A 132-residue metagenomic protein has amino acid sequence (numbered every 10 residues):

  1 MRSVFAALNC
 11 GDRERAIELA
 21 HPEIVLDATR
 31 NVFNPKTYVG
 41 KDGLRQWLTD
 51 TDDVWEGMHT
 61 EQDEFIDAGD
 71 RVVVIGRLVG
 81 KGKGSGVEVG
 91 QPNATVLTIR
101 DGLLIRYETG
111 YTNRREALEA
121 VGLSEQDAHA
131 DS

Functional and structural regions predicted by a protein language model:
M1-S132: C-terminal and inter-domain tail/linker signature
